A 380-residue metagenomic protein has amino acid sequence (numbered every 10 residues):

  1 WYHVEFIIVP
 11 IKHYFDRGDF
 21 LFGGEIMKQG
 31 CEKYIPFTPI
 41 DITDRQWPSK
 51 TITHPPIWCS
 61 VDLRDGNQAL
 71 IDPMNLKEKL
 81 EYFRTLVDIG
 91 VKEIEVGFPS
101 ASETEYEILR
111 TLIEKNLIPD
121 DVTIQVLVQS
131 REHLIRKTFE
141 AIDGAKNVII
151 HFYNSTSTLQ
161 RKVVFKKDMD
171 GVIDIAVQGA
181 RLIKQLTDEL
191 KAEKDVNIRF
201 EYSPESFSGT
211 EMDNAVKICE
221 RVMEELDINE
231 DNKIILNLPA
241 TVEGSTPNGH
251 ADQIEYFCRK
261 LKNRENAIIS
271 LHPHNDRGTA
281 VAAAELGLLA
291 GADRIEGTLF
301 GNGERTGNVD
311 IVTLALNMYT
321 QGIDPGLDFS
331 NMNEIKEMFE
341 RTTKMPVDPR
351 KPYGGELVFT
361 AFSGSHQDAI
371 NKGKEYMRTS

Functional and structural regions predicted by a protein language model:
F22-E132: N-terminal capping/small domains of soluble enzymes
M27-D62, G322-S380: A mid-to-C-terminal "edge-of-domain" accessory segment
W58-V61, I94-V96, D120-V128, V148-F152 (+4 more regions): Hydrophobic faces of well-ordered beta-strands that scaffold small-molecule active sites in alpha/beta enzyme cores
L76-I89, E132, R136-E201, E205-R264 (+1 more regions): Alpha/beta enzyme core
E105-V126, V177-Q185, I254-I269: Alpha-helix-loop-beta-strand connector modules within alpha/beta enzyme cores
A292-G307: Glycine-rich phosphate-binding active-site loops on the catalytic face of alpha/beta enzymes
G303-P325: C-terminal helical cap(s) of enzyme catalytic domains, especially alpha/beta-barrels
